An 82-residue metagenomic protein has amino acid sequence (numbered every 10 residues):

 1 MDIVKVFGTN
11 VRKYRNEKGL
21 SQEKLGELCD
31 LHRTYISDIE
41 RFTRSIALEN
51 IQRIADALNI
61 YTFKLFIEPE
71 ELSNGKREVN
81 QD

Functional and structural regions predicted by a protein language model:
D2, T9, G19-L20, I46-E49: Residue-level signal for the short linker/turn that defines the boundary of a DNA-recognition helix
T9-K24, L28, N80: Short basic helix-loop element that most often maps to the first helix and adjoining turn of HTH DNA-binding modules
V11, L25-G26, I36-I39, L65: Conserved hydrophobic/aromatic packing and binding residues within compact polymer-binding modules
E23, T34, Q52: Residues within helix-turn-helix
D30-S45: Recognition helix of helix-turn-helix/homeodomain-like DNA-binding domains that insert into the DNA major groove
E49-K64: DNA major-groove recognition helix of helix-turn-helix/homeodomain DNA-binding modules
F66-D82: Short, charged recognition helix plus adjacent turn of helix-turn-helix-like nucleic-acid-binding domains
